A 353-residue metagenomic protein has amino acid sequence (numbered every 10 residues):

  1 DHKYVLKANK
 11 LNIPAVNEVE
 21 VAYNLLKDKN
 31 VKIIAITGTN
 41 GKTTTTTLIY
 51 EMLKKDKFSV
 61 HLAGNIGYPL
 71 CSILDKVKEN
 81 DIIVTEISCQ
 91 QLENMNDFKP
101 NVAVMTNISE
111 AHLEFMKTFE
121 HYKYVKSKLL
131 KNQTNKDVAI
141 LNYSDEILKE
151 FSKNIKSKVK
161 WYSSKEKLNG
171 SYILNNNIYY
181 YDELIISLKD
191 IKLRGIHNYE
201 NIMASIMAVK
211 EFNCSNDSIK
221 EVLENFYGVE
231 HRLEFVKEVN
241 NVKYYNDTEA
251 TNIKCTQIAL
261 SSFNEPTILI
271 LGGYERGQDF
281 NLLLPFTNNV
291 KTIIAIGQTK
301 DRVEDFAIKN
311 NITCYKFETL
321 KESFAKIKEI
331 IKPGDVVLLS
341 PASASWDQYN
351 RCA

Functional and structural regions predicted by a protein language model:
D1-H2, D145-E150, K167-N169, R276-D279 (+1 more regions): Short, charged/polar "capping" segments at the starts of alpha-helices and the immediately preceding loops
D1-Y143, I147-K158, A325-E329, D347: Phosphate-binding loop of NTP-binding sites
V16-Y23, K156-L174, K220-E224, E234 (+1 more regions): Beta-strand->loop->alpha-helix junctions that form or flank phosphate-binding loops in nucleotide-handling enzymes
I49, G170-S187, E234-K237: Acidic-glycine-rich active-site phosphate/pyrophosphate-binding loop
S59, L188-V290, D305: Nucleotide phosphate-binding/pyrophosphate-handling subdomain across enzymes that bind or process nucleotide phosphates
A139-L141, I293-I294, V336-S340: Short glycine-rich phosphate-binding loop at a beta-alpha junction
F280-D335: C-terminal helical cap/extension that packs against the catalytic core of soluble nucleotide-cofactor enzymes
A342-A353: Glycine/aspartate-rich loop-and-adjacent alpha/beta segment that forms the canonical ThDP
